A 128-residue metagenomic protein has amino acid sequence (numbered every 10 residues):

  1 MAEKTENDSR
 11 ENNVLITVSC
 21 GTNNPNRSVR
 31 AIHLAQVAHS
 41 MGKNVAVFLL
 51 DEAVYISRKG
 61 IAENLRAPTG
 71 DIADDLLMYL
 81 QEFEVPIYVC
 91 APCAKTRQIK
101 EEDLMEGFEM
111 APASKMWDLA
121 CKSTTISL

Functional and structural regions predicted by a protein language model:
A2-S9: Positively charged, low-complexity intrinsically disordered leader regions
R10, I16-V29, I61: Short, glycine-rich nucleotide/cofactor-binding loops
S28-M41, V47: Histidine-anchored nucleotide/phosphate-binding helix
N44-D51, I87-A91: Short internal beta-strands
A53-A67: N-terminal beta-loop-helix "entrance" segment that forms/cooperates in small-molecule cofactor or anionic ligand
E63-P68, D103-G107: Short, flexible loop segments at the rims of nucleotide/cofactor-binding pockets, characterized by
N64-A91: A glycine-rich helix N-cap at a beta->alpha junction
T96-C121, I126-S127: C-terminal structural segments of small proteins and small subunits
